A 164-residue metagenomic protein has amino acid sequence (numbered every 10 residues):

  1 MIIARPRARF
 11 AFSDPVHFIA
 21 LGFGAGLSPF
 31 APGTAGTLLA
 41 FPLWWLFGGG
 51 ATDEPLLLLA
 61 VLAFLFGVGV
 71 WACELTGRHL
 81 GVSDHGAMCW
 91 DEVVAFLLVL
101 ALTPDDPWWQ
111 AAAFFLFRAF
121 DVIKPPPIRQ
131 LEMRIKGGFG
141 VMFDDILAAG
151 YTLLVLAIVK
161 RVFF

Functional and structural regions predicted by a protein language model:
I2-T37, V70-V99, A119-G150: Interhelical loop and helix-boundary elements at the membrane-water interface of polytopic inner-membrane proteins
H17-F18, T37, E54, L58 (+4 more regions): Residue-level signature of transmembrane alpha-helical entry/exit and packing/kink sites in multi-pass membrane
S28-F47, L57-V61, L65, T76: Short Lys/Arg-rich amphipathic alpha-helical segments
W44-W45, L62-W71, A95, L100-A101 (+2 more regions): Alpha-helical transmembrane segments of multi-pass membrane proteins
F47-A60, G81, I128-G138, F164: Membrane interface segments of multi-pass transport proteins and intramembrane proteases
A87-W90, L100-A101, D105-L116: Mid-chain, well-packed structural core segment of small domains
L156-F164: Juxtamembrane boundary at the C-terminal end of a transmembrane helix
